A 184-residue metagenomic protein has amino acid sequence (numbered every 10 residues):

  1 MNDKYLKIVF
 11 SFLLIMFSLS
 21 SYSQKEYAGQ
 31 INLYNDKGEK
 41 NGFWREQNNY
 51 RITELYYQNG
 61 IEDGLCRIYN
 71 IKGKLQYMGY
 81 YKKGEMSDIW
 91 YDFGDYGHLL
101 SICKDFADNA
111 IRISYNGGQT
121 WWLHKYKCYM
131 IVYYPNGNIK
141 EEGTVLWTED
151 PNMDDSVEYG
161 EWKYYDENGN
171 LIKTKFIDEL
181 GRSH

Functional and structural regions predicted by a protein language model:
M1-A28: Bacterial Sec-dependent N-terminal signal peptides
Y22-H184: Glycine/tyrosine- and acidic-biased, solvent-exposed loop/turn segments at the edges of beta-strands
